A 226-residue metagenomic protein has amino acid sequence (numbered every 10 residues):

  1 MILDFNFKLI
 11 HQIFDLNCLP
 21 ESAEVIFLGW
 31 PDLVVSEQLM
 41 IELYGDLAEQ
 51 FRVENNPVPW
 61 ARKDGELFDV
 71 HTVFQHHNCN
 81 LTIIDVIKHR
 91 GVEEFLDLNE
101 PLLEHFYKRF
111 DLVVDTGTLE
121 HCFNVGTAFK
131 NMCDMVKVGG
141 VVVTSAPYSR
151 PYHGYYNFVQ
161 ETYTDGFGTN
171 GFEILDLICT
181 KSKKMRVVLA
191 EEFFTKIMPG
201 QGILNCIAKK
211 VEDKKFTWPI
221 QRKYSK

Functional and structural regions predicted by a protein language model:
M1, Q75, M198-Q201: A short catalytic or substrate-binding loop motif that flags glycine-/basic-rich loops and adjacent residues that bind
M1-A23, D32-E42: Class I SAM-dependent methyltransferase Rossmann-like catalytic core, especially the SAM/SAH-binding loop
I10, F14-L16, V70-F74, F129 (+1 more regions): Short amphipathic alpha-helical segments and helix-helix/interface helices
E24-L28, G65-Y152: Conserved SAM-binding loop
L33-I83: Aromatic- and Gly/Pro-rich amphipathic surface segment
E37-I41, E94-F95, G154-N157, V188 (+1 more regions): Short aromatic-enriched loop/helix-cap "lid" or pocket-rim segments at secondary-structure transitions that line
H153-T180: Conserved Class I S-adenosyl-L-methionine
R186-K226: Core SAM-dependent methyltransferase catalytic element
